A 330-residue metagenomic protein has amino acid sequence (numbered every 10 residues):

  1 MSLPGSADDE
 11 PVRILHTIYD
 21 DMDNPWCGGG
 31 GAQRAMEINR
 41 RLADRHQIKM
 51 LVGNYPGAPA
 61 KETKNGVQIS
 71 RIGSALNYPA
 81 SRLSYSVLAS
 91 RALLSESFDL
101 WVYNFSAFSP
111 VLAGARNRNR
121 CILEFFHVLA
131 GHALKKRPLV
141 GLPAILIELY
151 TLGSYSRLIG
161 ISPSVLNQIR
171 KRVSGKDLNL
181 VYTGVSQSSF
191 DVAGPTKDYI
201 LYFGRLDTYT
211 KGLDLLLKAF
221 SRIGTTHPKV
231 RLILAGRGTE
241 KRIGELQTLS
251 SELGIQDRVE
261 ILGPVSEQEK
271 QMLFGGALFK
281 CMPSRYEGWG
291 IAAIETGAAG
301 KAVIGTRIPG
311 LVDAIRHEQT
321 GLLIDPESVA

Functional and structural regions predicted by a protein language model:
I14-L15, L100-V102, G114-A133, I159: Active-site proximal beta-strand in glycosyltransferases
L15, I159, A193-K211, L217-F220 (+1 more regions): Conserved donor-binding/catalytic core segment of Leloir-type glycosyltransferases
L139-G160: Membrane-proximal helix-turn-helix segments that form the acceptor-binding/catalytic region of lipid-linked
S164, G184: Carbohydrate-associated surface elements
F203, R231-E245: Glycosyltransferase donor-sugar binding loop
G244-V265: Nucleotide-activated donor-binding/catalytic signature segment of Leloir-type glycosyltransferases, i.e., the conserved
R285: Aromatic "clamp/platform" in nucleotide-sugar-dependent glycosyltransferases that forms part of the donor/acceptor
A293, A302-G305: Short hydrophobic beta-strand element within catalytic cores of glycosyltransferases and related nucleotide-activated
